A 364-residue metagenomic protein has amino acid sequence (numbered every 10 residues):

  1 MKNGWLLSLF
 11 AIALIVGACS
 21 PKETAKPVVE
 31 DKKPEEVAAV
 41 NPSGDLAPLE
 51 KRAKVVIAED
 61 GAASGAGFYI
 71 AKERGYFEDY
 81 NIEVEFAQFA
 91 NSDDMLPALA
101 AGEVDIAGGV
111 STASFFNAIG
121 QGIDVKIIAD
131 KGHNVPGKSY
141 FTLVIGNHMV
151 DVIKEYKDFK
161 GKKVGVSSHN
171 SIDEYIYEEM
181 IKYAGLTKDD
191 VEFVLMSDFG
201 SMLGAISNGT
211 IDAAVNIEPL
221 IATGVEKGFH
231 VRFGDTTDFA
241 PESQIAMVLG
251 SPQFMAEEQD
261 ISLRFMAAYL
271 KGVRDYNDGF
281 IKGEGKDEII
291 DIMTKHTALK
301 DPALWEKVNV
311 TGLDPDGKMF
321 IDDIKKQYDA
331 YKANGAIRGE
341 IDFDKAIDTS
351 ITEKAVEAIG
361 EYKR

Functional and structural regions predicted by a protein language model:
M1-W5: Positively charged n-region of N-terminal signal peptides that target proteins for export
I15-V16: Bacterial Sec-type N-terminal signal peptides, specifically the leucine/valine-rich hydrophobic h-region
C19-V29: Bacterial lipoprotein signal-peptidase II cleavage site
E30-L186, F193-M196, D212-E218, E242: Short, glycine-/small- and polar/acidic-enriched structural segments that line small-molecule recognition paths
A66-I70, R74-G75, D93, P97 (+14 more regions): Solvent-exposed, polar/charged alpha-helical surfaces in well-ordered, non-transmembrane soluble domains, broadly
G200-M293: Pocket-lining segment of extracytoplasmic ligand-binding domains
A256-G339: Secondary-structure end/capping motifs
Y328-R364: Conserved C-terminal helix/tail region of periplasmic/extracytoplasmic solute-binding proteins
